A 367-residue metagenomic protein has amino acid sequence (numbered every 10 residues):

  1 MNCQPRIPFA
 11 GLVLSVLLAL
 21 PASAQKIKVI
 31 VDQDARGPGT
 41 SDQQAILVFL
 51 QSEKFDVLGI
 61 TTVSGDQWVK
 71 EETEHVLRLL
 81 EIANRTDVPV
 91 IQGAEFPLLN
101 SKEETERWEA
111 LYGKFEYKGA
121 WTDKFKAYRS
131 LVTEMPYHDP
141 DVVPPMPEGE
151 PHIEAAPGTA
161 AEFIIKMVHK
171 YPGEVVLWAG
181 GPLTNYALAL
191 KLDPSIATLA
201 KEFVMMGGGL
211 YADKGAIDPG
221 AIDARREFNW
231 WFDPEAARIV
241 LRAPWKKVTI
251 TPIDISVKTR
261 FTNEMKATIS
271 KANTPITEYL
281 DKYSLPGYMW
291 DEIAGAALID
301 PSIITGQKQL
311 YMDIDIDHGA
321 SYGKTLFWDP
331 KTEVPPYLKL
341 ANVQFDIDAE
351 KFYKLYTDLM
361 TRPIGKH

Functional and structural regions predicted by a protein language model:
M1-R6: N-terminal secretory signal peptides that target proteins for export/translocation
A10-P21: Bacterial N-terminal signal peptides
Q25-I27, Q44-S52, D56-V57, F228-H367: Conformational coupling and interaction surfaces
Q25-T86, E103, D123, R129-T249 (+1 more regions): Active-site histidine-anchored catalytic micro-motif
Q67-E74, L99, G209-D213, D313-P330: Short, mixed-charge aromatic SLiMs
P89-P97: A short, structured active-site edge motif that brings together acidic residues
F96-N100, S256-K258: A short acidic, often aromatic-flanked loop/helix-cap motif at beta-alpha or helix-coil junctions that lines enzyme
R107-K126: A charged helix-plus-loop insertion that forms the helical arch/lid used to bind and gate nucleic-acid substrates
